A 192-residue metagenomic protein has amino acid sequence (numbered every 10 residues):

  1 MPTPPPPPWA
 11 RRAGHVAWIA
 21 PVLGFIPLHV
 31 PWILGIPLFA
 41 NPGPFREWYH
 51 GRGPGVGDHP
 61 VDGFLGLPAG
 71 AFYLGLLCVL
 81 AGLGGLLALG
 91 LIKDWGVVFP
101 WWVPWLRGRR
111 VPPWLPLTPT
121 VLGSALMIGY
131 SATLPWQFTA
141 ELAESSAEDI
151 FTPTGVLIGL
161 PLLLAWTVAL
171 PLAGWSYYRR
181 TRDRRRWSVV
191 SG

Functional and structural regions predicted by a protein language model:
M1, F72-D94: Alpha-helical transmembrane segments and their immediate interhelical/interface regions in integral membrane proteins
T3-A13, I92-W102, V168-G192: Cytosolic juxtamembrane helix at the C-terminal end of the final transmembrane segment
P5-I26, V30, A71, R110-V121: Alpha-helical transmembrane segments and their helix-start/interface "positive-inside/aromatic belt" motifs in integral
V16, A20, F25-V30, F99 (+2 more regions): Short, structured motif recognition centered on aromatic/hydrophobic residues
G24-I36, L87-A88, A125-A140: C-terminal TM-helix exit segments that contain a strictly Trp-centered aromatic cap at the helix terminus
F25, W32-A81, S146-L157: Long, glycine/tryptophan/cysteine-rich extracytoplasmic
L87-V121: Loop-to-transmembrane helix junctions at the membrane interface
T118-G192: Alpha-helical transmembrane segments of multi-pass integral membrane proteins, characterized by long hydrophobic
